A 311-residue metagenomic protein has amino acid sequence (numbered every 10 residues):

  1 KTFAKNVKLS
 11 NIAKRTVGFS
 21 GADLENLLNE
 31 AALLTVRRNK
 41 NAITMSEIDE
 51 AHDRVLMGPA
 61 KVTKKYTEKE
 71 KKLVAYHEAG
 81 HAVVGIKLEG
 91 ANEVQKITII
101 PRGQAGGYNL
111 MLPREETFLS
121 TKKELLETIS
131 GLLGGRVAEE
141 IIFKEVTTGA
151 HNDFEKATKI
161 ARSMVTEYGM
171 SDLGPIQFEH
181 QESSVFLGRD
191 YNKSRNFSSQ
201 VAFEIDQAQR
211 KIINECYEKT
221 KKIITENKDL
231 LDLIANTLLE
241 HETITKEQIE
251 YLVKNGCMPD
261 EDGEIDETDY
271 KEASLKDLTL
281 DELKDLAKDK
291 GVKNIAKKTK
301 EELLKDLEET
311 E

Functional and structural regions predicted by a protein language model:
K1-E47, R54, G58-K61, F118 (+3 more regions): Conserved C-terminal "switch" segment of AAA+ ATPases
N11, E47, Q248, E282 (+1 more regions): Ca2+-coordinating acidic residues in Ca2+-binding motifs
S20, A31, I48, H77 (+5 more regions): Conserved RecA-like P-loop NTPase ATPase core
D49-R54, G103-A105: Short, conserved phosphate-binding/catalytic loop or strand-edge motifs used in phosphoryl-/nucleotidyl-transfer
V62-L73: Short pre-active-site segment immediately N-terminal to the catalytic Zn-binding motif
K71-Y76, A82-Y270: Soluble catalytic regions of large protease machineries
Y270-E311: Basic helix-extension-helix modules of the SAP/HeH family
